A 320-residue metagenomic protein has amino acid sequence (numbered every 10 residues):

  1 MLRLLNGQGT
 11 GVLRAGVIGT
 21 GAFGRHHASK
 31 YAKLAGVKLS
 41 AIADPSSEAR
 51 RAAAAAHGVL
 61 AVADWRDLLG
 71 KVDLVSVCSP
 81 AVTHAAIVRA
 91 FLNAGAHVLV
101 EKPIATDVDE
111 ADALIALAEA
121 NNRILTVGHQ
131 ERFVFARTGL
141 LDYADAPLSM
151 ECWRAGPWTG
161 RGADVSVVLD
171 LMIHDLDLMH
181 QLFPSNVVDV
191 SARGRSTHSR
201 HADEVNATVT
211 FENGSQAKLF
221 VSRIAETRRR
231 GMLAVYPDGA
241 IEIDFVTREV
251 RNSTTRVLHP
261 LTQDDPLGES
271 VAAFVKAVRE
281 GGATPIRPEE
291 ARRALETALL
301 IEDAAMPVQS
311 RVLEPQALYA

Functional and structural regions predicted by a protein language model:
M1-H57: N-terminal Rossmann-like dinucleotide-binding module
M1-Q8, L74-V77, R123, E212 (+1 more regions): C-terminal helix-rich "cap/oligomerization" subdomain common to oxidoreductases
H27, H57-I115: Beta-loop-alpha module in the N-terminal Rossmann-like domain of NAD(P)-dependent dehydrogenases, especially those
A63, V100, L125-V127, I243: Hydrophobic residues in well-ordered beta-strands that form the structural core
A105-G162: A contiguous active-site-proximal alpha/beta segment in oxidoreductase catalytic domains
G128-F135, W158-V187, S270, A291: Mid-domain beta-loop-alpha active-site segment that forms a flexible, acidic cofactor/metal-binding surface
I173-T247, L261, G268-A283, I301 (+1 more regions): Contiguous beta-strand/loop segments that form the cofactor/metal-binding neighborhood of enzyme cores
